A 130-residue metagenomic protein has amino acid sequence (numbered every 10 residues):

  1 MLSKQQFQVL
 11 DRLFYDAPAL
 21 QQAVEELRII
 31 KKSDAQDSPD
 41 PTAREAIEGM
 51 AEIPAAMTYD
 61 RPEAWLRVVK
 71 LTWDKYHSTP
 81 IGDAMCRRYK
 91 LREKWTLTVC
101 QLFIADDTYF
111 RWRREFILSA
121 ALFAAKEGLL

Functional and structural regions predicted by a protein language model:
M1-K75, A124-L130: N-terminal interaction/assembly modules
V9, P80-A84, W112: Residue-level detector of well-ordered alpha-helical segments, enriched for hydrophobic/aromatic packing positions
E25, A84-M85, T108-F110: Short alpha-helical segments used as structural interaction elements across diverse proteins
T72, L91, S119, F123: Mid-sequence acidic-hydrophobic segments that form the walls of catalytic/ligand-binding cavities or oligomerization
K75-Y76, F103: Short, conserved sequence motifs enriched in acidic/basic residues, glycine, and aromatics that mark functional "hot
Y76-E93: Short amphipathic alpha helix immediately N-terminal
L91-T108: Helix-turn-helix DNA-binding module
Y109-E127: DNA major-groove recognition helices of helix-turn-helix
